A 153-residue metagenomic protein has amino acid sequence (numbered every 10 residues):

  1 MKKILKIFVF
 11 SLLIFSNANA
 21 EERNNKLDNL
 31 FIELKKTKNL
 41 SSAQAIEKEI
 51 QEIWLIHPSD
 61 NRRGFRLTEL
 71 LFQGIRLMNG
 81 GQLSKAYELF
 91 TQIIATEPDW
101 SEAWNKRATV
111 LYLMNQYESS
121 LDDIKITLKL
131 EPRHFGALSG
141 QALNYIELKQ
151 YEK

Functional and structural regions predicted by a protein language model:
I93, I126-T127: Canonical positions in the second alpha-helix
